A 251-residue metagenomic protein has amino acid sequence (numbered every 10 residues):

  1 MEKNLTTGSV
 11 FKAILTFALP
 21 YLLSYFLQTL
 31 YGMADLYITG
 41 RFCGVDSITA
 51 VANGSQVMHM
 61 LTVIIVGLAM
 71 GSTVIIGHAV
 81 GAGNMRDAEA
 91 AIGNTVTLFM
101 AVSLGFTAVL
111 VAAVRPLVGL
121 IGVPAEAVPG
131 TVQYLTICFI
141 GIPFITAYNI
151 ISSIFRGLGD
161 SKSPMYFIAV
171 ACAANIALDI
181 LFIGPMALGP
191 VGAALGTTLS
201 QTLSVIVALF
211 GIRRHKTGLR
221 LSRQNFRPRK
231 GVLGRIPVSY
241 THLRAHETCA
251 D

Functional and structural regions predicted by a protein language model:
M1-A18, I76-P143, P185-Y240: Short alpha-helical transmembrane segments in multi-pass integral membrane proteins
F11-L30, V57, L61, I140: Residue-level signal for short hydrophobic patches within transmembrane helices of multi-pass membrane transporters
Y21, Y25, Y37, V74 (+3 more regions): Transmembrane alpha-helix boundary and packing residues in multipass membrane permease domains and related
M33, I150-I154, A177-L181, L209: Alpha-helical transmembrane segments of multipass membrane proteins
I48-A108, I145-P164, A250: Small-residue-rich hydrophobic transmembrane alpha-helices
M60-V63, N175-I176, V205-L209: Hydrophobic transmembrane alpha-helices of multi-pass small-molecule transporters
F99, I154-A177, V191, L195-T198: Alpha-helical transmembrane segments of multi-pass membrane transporters/permeases
T241-T248: Conserved small/polar residues in nucleotide/adenosyl-binding loops
